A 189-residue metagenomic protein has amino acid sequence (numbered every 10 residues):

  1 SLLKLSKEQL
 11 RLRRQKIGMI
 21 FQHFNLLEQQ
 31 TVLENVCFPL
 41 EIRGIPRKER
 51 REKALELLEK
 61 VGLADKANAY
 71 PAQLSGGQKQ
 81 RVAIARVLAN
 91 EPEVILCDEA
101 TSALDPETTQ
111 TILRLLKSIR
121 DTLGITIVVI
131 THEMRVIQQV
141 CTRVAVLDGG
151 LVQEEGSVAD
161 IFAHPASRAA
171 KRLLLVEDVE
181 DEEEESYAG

Functional and structural regions predicted by a protein language model:
S1-C141, V146-L147, Q153: ABC family nucleotide-binding domain
C97, D105, D148, A166-R168 (+1 more regions): Short, structured coil/loop segments at alpha-helix boundaries
A159-G189: C-terminal boundary and immediately downstream tail of ABC-type ATPase nucleotide-binding domains
